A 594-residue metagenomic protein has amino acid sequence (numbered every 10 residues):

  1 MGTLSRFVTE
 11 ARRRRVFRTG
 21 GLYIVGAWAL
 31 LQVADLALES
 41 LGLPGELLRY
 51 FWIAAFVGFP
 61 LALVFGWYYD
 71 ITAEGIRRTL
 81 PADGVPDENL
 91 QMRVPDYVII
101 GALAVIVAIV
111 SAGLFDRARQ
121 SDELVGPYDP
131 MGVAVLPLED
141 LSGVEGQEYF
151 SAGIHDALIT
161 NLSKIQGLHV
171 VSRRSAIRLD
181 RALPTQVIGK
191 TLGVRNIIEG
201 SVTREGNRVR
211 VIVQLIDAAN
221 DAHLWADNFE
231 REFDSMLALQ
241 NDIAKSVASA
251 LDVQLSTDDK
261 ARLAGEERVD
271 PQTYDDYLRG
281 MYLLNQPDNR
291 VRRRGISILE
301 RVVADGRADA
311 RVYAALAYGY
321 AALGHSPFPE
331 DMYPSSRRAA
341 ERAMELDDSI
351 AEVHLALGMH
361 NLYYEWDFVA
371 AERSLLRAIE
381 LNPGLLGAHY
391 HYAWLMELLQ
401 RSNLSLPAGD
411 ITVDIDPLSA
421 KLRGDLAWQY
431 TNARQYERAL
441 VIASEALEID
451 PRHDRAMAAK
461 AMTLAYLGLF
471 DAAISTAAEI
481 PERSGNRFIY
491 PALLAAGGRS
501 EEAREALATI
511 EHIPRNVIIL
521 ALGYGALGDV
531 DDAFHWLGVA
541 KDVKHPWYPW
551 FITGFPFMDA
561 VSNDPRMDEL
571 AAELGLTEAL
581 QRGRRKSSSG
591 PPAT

Functional and structural regions predicted by a protein language model:
M1-R117, A222: An N-terminal, helix-rich hydrophobic module
S5, S40, L90-K460, L464-E482 (+1 more regions): Acidic, proline/glycine-rich low-complexity intrinsically disordered segments
A310-R311, A351-E352, L386-G387, A420-K421 (+5 more regions): Boundary/linker segments of alpha-helical solenoid repeat arrays
L355-Y363, H391-E397, W428, R487-A496 (+2 more regions): Alpha-helical adaptor scaffolds
E380, D414-D416, L447-D450, A478-S484 (+3 more regions): Solenoid-like repeat scaffolds
M462, Y490-S500, Y548-D564: TPR/TPR-like alpha-solenoid helical repeat scaffolds
D529-V530, F534-D559: C-terminal structured "cap/appendage" subdomains that terminate the fold
I552-T594: Terminal, low-structured helical/coil segments at or just beyond the last alpha-helical repeat
